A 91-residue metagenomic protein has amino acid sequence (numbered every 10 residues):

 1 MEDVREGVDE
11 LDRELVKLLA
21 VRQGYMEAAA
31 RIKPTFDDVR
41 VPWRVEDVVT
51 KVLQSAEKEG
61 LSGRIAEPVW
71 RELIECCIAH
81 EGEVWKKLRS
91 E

Functional and structural regions predicted by a protein language model:
M1-E91: Domain-level signature for soluble enzymes in the chorismate/prephenate branch of the shikimate pathway
